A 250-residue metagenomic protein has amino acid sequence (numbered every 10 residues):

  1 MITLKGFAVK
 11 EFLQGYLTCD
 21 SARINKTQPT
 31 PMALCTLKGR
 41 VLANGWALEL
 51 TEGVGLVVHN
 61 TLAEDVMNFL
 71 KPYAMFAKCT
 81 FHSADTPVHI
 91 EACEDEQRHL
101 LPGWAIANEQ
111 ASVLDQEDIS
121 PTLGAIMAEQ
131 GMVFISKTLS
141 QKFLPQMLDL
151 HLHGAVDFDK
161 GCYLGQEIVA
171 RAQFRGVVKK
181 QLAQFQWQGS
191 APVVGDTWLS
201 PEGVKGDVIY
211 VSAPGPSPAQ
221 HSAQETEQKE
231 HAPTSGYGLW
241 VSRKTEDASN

Functional and structural regions predicted by a protein language model:
M1-N250: Basic, glycine/lysine-rich polyanion-binding surfaces/domains
